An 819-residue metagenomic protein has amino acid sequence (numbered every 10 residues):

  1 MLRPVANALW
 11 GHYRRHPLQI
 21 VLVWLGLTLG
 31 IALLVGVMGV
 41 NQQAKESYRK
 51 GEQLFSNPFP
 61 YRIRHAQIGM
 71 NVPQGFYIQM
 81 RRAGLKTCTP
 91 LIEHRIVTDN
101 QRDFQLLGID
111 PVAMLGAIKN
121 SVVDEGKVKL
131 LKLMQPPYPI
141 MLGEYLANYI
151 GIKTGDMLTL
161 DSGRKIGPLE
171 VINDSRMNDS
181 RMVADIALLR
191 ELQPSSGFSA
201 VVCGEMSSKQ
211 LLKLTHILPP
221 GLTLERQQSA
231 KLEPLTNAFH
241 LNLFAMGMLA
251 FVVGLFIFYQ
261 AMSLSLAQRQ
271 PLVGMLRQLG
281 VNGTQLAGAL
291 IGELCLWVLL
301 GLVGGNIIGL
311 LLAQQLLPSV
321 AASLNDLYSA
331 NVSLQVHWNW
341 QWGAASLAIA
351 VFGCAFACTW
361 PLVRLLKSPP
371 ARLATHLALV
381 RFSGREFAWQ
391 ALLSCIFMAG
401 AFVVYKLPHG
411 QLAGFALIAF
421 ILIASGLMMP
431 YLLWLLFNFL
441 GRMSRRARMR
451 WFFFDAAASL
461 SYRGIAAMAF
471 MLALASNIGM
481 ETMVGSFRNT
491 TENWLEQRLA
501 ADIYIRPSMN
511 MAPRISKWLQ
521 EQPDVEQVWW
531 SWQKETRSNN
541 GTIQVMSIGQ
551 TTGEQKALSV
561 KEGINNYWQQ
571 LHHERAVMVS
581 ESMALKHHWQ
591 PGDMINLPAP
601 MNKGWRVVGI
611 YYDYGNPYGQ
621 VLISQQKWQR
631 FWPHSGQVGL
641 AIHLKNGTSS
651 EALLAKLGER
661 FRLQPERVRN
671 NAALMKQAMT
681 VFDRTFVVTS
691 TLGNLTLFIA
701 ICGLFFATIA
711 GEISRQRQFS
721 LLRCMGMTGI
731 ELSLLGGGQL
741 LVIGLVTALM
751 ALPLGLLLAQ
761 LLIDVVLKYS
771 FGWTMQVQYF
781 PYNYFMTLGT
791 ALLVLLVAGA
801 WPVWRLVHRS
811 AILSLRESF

Functional and structural regions predicted by a protein language model:
L2-L255, L264-A267, G283, P318 (+5 more regions): Membrane transport/envelope proteins' first extracytoplasmic loop
L2-V23, L212-K213, A238-L241, Q341-P361 (+4 more regions): Alpha-helical transmembrane segments, especially those used as permease/efflux helices and single-pass anchors
R3, L366-F382, R805-F819: Short cytosolic juxtamembrane segments of multi-pass membrane proteins
H12, H16, F256-V298, C702-L745: Interfacial "coupling" helices/loops that link adjacent transmembrane helices in transporter permeases
I20-V21, I31-P58, L312-S323, H409-W434 (+4 more regions): Alpha-helical transmembrane segments
N57, R62-M70, M428-E574, E581 (+3 more regions): Juxtamembrane segments of multi-pass membrane proteins
Q260-M262, L296-Y328, Q341-K367, L393-K406 (+4 more regions): Small-residue-rich transmembrane alpha-helices
R463-A467, Q637-L644, S650-K768, G772-W801 (+3 more regions): C-terminal transmembrane helical bundles of large multi-pass transporters and their helix-start/helix-kink determinants
